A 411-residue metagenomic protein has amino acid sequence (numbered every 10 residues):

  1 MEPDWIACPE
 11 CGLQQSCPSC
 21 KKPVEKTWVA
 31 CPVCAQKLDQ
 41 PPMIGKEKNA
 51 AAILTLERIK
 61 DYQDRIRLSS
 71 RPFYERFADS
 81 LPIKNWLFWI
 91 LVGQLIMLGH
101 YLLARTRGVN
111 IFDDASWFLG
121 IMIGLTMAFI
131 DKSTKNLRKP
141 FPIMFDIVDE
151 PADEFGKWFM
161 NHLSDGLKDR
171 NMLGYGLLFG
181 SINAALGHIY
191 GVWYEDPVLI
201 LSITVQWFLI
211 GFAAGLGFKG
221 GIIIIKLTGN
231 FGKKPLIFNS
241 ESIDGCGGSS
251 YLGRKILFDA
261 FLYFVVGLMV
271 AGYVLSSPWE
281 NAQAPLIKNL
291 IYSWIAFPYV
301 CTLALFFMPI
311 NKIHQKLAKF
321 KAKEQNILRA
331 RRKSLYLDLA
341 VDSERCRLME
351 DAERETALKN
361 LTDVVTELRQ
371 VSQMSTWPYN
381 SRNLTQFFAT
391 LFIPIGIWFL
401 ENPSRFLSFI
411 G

Functional and structural regions predicted by a protein language model:
M1, S16-P18, K46-L54, L102 (+2 more regions): N-terminal soluble segments of membrane proteins
M1-K46: Cys/His-rich metal-coordination motifs, chiefly Zn-binding "fingers/knuckles"
E47-K234: Transmembrane-helix bundle segments that line or gate the permeation/cavity pathway in multi-pass membrane proteins
A50-L56, D259, G272-L391, P403: Membrane-proximal, solvent-exposed terminal domains/tails of membrane-associated proteins
R71-G93, F155-A185, E241-M269, R347-I393: Loop-to-transmembrane boundary segments
I143-F159, L227-L252, A318-R345: Juxtamembrane inter-helical linkers in multi-pass membrane proteins
S164-L167, M172-G176, G180, A185-A322: Long, contiguous internal "core" modules enriched in hydrophobic/ aromatic residues
W398-G411: Juxtamembrane boundary at the C-terminal end of a transmembrane helix
